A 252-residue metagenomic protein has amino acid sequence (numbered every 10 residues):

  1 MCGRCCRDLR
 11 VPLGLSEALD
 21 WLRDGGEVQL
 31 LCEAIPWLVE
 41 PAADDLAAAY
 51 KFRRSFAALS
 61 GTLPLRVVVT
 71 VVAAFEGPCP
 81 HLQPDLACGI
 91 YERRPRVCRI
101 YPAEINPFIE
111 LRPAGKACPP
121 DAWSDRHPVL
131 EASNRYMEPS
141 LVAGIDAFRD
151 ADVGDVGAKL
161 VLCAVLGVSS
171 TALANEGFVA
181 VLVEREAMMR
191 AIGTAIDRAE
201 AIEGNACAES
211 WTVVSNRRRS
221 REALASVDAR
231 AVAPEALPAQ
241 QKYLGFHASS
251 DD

Functional and structural regions predicted by a protein language model:
M1-D252: Short loop/turn segments that flank or connect secondary-structure elements
